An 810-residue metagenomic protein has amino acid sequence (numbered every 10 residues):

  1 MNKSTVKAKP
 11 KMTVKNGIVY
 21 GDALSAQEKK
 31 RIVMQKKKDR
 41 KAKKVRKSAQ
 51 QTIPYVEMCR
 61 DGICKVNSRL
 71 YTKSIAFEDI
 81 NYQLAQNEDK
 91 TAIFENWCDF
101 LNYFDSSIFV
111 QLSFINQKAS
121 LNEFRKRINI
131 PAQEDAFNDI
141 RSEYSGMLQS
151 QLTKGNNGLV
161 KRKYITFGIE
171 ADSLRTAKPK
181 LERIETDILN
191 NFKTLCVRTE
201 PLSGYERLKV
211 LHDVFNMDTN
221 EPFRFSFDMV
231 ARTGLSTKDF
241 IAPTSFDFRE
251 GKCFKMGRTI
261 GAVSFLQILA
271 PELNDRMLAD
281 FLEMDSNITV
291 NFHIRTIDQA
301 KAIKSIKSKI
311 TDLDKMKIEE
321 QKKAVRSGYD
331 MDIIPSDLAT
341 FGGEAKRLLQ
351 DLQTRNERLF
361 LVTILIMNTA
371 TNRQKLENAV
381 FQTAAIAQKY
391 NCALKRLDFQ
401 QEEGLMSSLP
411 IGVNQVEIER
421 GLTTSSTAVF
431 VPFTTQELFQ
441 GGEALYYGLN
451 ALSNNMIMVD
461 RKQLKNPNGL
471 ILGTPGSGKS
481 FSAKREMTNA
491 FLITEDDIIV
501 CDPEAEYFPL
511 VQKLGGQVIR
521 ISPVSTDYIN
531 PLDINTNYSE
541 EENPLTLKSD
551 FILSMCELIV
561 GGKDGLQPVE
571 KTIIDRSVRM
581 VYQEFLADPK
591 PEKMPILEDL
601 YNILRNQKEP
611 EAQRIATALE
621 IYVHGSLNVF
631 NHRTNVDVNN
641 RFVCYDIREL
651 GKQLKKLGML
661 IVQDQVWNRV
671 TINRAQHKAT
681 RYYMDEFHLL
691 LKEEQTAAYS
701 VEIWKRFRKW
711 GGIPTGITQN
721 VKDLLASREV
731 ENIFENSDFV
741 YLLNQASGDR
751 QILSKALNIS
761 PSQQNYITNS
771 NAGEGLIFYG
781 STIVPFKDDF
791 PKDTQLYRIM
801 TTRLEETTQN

Functional and structural regions predicted by a protein language model:
M1-T435: Extended, folded cores of ATP/NTP-driven motor/assembly subunits in large transport and secretion machines
I80, N87-S106, S113, Q117 (+12 more regions): P-loop NTPase motor domains
I471: Hydrophobic anchor at the beta1->P-loop junction of P-loop NTPases
K479: Conserved lysine of the Walker
S482: Hydrophobic positions on the alpha1 helix immediately C-terminal to the Walker A/P-loop
N489-I499: Post-Walker A helix-loop "phosphate-sensing" segment adjacent to the P-loop in P-loop NTPases
G515-I519, E729-L742: A short helix-turn-beta junction within AAA+ P-loop NTPase domains corresponding to the substrate/partner-engaging
L757-Q809: Conserved P-loop NTPase
